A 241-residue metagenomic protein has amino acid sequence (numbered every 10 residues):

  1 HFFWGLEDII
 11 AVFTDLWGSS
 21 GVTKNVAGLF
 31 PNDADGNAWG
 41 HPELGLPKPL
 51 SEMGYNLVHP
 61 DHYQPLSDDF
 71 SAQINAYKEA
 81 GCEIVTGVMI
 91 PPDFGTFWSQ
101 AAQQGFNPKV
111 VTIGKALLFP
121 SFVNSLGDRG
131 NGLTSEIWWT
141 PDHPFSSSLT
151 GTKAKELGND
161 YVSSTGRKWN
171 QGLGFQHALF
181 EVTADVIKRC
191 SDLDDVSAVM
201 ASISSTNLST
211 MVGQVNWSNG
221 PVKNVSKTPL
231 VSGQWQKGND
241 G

Functional and structural regions predicted by a protein language model:
H1-K24, D69-S71, F94, L118-S121 (+2 more regions): Hydrophobic alpha-helical segments within soluble ligand-binding/sensing domains
H1-P65, I84: An alpha-beta-alpha
G21-N25, E52-V58, A80-I84, Q104-V110 (+3 more regions): Loop/turn elements at helix/coil->beta-strand transitions in domains of secreted/extracellular proteins
N25-F30, G81-P91, F97, P108-I113 (+1 more regions): Periplasmic-binding protein-like
L29-H41, P92, P144-S147, K168-F175: Extracytoplasmic "Venus flytrap"
D68-D69, I84-Q104, L179-T183: Hydrophobic alpha-helical
A101-H177, R189: Extracellular/periplasmic periplasmic-binding protein-like sensory domains
D160-L173, A184-D240: Segments of small-molecule ligand-sensing domains
